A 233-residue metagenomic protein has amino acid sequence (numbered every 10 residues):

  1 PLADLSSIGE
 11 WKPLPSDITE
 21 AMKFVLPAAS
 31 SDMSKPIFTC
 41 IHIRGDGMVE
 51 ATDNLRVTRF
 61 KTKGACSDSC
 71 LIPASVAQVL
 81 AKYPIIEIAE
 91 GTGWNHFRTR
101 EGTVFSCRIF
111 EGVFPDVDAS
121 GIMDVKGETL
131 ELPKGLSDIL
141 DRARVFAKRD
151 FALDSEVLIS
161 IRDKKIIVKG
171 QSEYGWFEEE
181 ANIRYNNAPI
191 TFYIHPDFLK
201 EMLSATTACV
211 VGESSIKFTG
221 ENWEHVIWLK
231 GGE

Functional and structural regions predicted by a protein language model:
P1-E233: Structural preference for solvent-exposed beta-strand-turn elements and adjacent flexible terminal/loop segments within
